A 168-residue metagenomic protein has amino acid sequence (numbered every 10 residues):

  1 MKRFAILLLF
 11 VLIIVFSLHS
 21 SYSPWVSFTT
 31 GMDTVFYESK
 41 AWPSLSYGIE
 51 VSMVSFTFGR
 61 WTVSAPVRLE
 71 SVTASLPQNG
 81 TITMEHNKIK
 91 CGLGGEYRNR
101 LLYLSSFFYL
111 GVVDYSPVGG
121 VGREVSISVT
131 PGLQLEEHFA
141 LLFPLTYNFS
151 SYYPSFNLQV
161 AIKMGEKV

Functional and structural regions predicted by a protein language model:
M1-F4: Positively charged n-region of N-terminal signal peptides that target proteins for export
L7, G94-E96, Q134, K163: Short stretches within intrinsically disordered, low-complexity N-terminal or propeptide regions
L7-V15: Bacterial N-terminal signal peptides
V15-L18, D33, L93, N99: A general marker of short, structured functional hotspots
S17-P77, N157, A161-V168: Short glycine/proline- and aromatic-enriched beta-strand/turn motifs that initiate or cap beta-hairpins
E38-L45, G80-N87, V118-R123, S150-Y152: Replace "Gram-negative outer membrane beta-barrel proteins" with "bacterial and organellar outer membrane beta-barrel
G48-V118, T130-P131, H138-F139, F143-L145: Gram-negative (and chloroplast) outer-membrane scaffold detector with strong preference for beta-barrel transmembrane
V113-V168: Gram-negative outer-membrane beta-barrel domains
